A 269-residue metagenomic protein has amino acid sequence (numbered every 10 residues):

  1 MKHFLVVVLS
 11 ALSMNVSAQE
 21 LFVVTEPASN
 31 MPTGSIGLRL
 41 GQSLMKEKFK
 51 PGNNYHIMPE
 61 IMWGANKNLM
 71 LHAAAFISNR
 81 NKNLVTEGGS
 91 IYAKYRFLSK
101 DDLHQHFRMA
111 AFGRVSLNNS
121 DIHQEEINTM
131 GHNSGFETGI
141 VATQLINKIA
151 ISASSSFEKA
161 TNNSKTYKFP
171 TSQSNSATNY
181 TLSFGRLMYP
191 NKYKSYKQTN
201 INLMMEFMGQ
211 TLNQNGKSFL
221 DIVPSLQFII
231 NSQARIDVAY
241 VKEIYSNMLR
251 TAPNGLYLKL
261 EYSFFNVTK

Functional and structural regions predicted by a protein language model:
M1-F4: Positively charged n-region of N-terminal signal peptides that target proteins for export
V6-V8: Sec-dependent N-terminal signal peptides
S13-N15: N-terminal signal peptide c-region/cleavage motif recognized by signal peptidases
A18-N162, T171-K269: Transmembrane beta-barrel domains of Gram-negative outer membranes and organellar outer membranes
T166-Y167: Extended low-complexity, intrinsically disordered segments associated with secretion/export and membrane-tethering
